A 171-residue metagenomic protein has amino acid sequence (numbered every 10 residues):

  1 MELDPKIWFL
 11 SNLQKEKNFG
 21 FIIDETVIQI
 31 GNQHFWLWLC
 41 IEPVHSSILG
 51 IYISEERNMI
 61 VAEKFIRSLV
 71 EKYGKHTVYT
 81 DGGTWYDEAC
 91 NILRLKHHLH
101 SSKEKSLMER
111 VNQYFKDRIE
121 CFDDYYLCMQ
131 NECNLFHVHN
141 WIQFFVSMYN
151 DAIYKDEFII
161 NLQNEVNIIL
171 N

Functional and structural regions predicted by a protein language model:
M1-N171: Residue-level recognition of single "structural anchor" positions that define or cap local secondary structure
